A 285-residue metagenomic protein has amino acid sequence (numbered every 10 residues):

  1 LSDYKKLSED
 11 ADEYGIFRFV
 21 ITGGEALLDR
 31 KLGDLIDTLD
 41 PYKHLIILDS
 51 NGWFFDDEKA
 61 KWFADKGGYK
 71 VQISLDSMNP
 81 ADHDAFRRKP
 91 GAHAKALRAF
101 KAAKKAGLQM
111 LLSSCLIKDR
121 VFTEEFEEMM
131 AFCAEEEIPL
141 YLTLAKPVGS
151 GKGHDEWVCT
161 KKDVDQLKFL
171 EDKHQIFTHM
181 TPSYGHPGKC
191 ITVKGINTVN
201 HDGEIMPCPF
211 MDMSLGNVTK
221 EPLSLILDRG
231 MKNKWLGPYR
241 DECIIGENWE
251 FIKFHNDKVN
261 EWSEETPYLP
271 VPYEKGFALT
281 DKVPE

Functional and structural regions predicted by a protein language model:
L1-Y69: Conserved alpha-helical substructure of the radical SAM core
I21, L48, I73, G203 (+1 more regions): Conserved, mostly hydrophobic/aromatic
T22, D49-N51, S113, E274-F277: Structural motif
L28, D56, A92, K118-F122 (+1 more regions): Alpha-helix N-cap/loop-to-helix initiation residues
D29, E58, A81-D82, F86 (+1 more regions): Residues that scaffold the ATP/ADP-binding catalytic core of kinase and kinase-like folds
K66, S74-D76, A81-K194, H201-D202 (+2 more regions): Radical SAM enzyme [4Fe-4S]-AdoMet core and its adjacent flexible, acidic and glycine-rich loops/tails across
P209-E285: Flexible mid-to-C-terminal extensions adjoining Fe-S/redox cofactors in radical SAM and related proteins
